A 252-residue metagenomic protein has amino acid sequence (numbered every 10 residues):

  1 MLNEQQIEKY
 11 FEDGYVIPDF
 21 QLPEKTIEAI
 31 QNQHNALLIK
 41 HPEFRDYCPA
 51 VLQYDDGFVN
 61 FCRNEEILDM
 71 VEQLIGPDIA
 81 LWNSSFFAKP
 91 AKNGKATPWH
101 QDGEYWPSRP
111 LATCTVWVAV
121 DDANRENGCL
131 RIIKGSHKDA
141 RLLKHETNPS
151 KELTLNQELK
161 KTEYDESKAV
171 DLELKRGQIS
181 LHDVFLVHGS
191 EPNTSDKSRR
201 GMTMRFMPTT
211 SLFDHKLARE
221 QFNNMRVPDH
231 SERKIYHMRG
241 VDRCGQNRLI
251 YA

Functional and structural regions predicted by a protein language model:
M1-S108, K144-H145, L217-R219, V227-H237: Non-heme Fe(II)-dependent double-stranded beta-helix
A36-L38, I179, F185-A252: Non-heme Fe(II)/2-oxoglutarate
Y54, W82, A112, E126-G128 (+2 more regions): Residues that flank catalytic or metal-binding motifs in active/ligand-binding sites
P77, G103, V118-C129, G135-H137: Active-site region of the double-stranded beta-helix
A91-N93, D122-R125, K138, I179 (+1 more regions): Short, charged/polar surface micro-motifs in flexible loops or helix N-caps
H100, P107-R125, E173-L174, L181 (+1 more regions): Short, conserved beta-strand element in jelly-roll/cupin
Q101, S150, T154-E166, D196-S198 (+1 more regions): Short, surface-exposed loop/helix-turn segments at secondary-structure junctions that function as lids/hinges flanking
R125-E191: Double-stranded beta-helix
